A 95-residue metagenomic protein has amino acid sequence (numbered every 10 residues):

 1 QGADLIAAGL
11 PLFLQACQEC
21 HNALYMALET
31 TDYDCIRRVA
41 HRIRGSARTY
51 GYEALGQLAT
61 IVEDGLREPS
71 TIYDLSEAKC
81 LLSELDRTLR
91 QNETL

Functional and structural regions predicted by a protein language model:
Q1-R42, T49, I72-T94: Long, amphipathic alpha-helical coiled-coil segments characteristic of histidine-phosphotransfer scaffolds
D32-V39, A47-R67: Short, well-ordered alpha-helical segments that carry or flank key catalytic/ligand-binding motifs at enzyme/regulatory
